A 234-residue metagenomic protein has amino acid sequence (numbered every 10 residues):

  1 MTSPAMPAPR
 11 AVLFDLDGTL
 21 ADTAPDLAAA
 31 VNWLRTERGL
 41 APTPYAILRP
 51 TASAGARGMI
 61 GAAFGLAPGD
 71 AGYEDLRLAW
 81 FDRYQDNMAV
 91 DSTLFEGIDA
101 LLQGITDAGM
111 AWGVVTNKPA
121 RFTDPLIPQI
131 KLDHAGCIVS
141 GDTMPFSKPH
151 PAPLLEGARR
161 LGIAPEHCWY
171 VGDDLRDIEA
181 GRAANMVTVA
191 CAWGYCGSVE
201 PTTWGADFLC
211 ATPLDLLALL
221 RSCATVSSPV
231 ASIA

Functional and structural regions predicted by a protein language model:
M1-R10, T106, A120, D124-A234: Asp-based, Mg2+/Mn2+-dependent phosphohydrolase catalytic module
A5-A100, T106-A108, P119-D124: N-terminal helical cap/lid subdomain that shapes the substrate entry/recognition surface in HAD-like hydrolases
L13-D15, V115, V171-G172: Generic enzyme active-site microenvironment
E96, V115, K131: Hydrophobic, well-structured mid-protein blocks that either form specific transmembrane helices
A111-G113, V187: Proline-centered loop/turn at the N-terminus of a beta-strand
